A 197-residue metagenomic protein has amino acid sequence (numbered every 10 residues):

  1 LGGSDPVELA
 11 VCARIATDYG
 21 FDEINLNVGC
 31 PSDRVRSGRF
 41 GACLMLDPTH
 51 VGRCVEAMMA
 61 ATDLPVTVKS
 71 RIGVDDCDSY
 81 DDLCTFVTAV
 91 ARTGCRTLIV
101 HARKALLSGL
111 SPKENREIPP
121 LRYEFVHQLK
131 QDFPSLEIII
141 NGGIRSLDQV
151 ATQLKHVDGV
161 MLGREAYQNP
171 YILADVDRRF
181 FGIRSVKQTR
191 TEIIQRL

Functional and structural regions predicted by a protein language model:
L1-L197: Flavin-dependent oxidoreductase catalytic cores
